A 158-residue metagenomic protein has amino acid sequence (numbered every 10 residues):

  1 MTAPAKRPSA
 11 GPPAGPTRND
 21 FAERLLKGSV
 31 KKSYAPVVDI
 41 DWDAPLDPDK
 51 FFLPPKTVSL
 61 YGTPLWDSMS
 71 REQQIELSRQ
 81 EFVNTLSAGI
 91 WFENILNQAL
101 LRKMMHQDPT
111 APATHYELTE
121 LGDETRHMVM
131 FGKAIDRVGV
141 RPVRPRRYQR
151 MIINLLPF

Functional and structural regions predicted by a protein language model:
M1-L101, M105-T114, R137-R144, Y148: Terminal targeting/low-complexity segments that flank the catalytic cores of oxidoreductases
G89-E93, N97, E120-I135: Alpha-helical transition-metal enzyme core signature, strongest for iron centers
E117: Active-site metal-coordination segments of metallo-dependent hydrolases
M128-F158: Active-site-adjacent scaffolding segments
